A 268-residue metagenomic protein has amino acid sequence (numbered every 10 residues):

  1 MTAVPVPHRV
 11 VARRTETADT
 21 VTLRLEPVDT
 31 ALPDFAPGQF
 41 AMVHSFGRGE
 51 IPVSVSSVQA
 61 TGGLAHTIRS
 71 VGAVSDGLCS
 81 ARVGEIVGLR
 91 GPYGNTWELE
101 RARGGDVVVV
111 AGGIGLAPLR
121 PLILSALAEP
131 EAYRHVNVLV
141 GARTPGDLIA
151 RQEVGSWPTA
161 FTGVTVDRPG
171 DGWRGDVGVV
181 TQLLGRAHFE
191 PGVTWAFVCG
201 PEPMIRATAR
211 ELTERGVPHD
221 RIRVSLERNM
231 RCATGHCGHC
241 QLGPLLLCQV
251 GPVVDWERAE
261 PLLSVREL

Functional and structural regions predicted by a protein language model:
M1-E85, A142-R143: Ferredoxin-reductase
A12, S57, V164-V166, V224 (+1 more regions): Structural signal for conserved beta-strand scaffold positions within catalytic alpha/beta enzyme cores
F46-E50, G91-T96, R266: Short, charged beta-turn/beta-strand-edge "cap" motif at the junction between a beta-strand and an adjacent loop
A73-R231: FNR/FR-type flavoprotein reductase catalytic core
E202-M204, L226-P252: Local cysteine-cluster metal-coordination motifs and their immediate loop/turn environment, predominantly Fe-S cluster
G243-L268: Non-heme iron-sulfur electron-transfer modules
